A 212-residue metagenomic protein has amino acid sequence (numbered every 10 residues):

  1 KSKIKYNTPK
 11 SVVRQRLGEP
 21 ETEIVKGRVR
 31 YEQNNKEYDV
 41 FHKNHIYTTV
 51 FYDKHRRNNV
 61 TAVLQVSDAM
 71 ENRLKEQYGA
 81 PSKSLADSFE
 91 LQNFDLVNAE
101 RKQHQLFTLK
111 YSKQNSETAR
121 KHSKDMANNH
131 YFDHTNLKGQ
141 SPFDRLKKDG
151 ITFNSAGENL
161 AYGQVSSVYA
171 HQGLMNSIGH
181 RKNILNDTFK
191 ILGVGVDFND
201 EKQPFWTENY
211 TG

Functional and structural regions predicted by a protein language model:
K1, T8-Q65, D187-E201: A cross-family detector of function-defining hotspots
I24-K26, H104-E117, H130-G139, G157 (+1 more regions): Surface-exposed patches in mature extracellular/periplasmic domains of secreted proteins
Q65-D68, Y210-G212: Short beta-strand-to-coil "C-cap" segments at the C-terminal boundary of structured domains/repeats, marking
R73-A127: A short alpha-helix/helix-coil micro-patch that ends at or immediately precedes a cysteine
R120-V165: Short, surface-exposed glycine/acidic/tryptophan-bearing loops
E158-Q164, G195-F198, Y210-T211: Active-site-proximal beta-strand/loop segments in catalytic clefts of secreted hydrolases
V168-L185, G193, T207-T211: C-terminal soluble interaction/assembly domains
